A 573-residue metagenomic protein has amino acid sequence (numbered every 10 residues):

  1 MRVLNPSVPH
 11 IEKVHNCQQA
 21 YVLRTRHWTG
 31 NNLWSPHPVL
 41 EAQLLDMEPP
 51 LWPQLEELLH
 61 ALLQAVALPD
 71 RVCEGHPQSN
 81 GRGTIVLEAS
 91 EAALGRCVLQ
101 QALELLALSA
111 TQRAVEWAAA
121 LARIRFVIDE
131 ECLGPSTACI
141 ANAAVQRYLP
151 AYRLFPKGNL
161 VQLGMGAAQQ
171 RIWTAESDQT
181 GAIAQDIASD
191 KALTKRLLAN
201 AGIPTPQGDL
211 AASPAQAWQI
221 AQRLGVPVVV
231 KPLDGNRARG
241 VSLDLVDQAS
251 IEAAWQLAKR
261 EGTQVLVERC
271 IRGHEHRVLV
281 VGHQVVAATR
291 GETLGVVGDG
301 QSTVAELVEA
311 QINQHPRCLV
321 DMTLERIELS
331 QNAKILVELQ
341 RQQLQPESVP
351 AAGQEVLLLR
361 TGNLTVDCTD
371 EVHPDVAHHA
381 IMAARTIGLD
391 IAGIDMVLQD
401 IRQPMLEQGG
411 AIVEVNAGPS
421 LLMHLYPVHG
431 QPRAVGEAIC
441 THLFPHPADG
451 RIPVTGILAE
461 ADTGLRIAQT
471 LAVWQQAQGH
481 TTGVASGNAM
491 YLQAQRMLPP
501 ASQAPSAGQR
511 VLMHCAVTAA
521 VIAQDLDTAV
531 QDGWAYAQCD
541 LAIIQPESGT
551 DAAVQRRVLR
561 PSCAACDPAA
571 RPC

Functional and structural regions predicted by a protein language model:
M1-Q146, Q284, E292-D299, T303-E306 (+1 more regions): ATP-dependent carboxylate activation and anion-phosphoryl transfer catalytic cores that bind Mg-ATP to form
R2, A20, Q169-I327, P374-A377 (+1 more regions): Active-site nucleotide/adenylate-binding loops and adjacent lid/helix of ATP-dependent enzymes
V86-R223, N236: Conserved N-proximal alpha/beta basic substrate-recognition cap immediately N-terminal to, or forming the N-lobe
L210-A217, Q399, P505, L526-A529: Short acidic loop-to-helix transition motifs that present clustered carboxylates
G262, L389, A516-A519: Short, high-confidence coil segments that cap the C-terminus of an alpha-helix and link into the following beta-strand
L307-L364: Extended, charge-rich helix/loop segments that form flexible, surface "patches" used to engage negatively charged
P453-Q475: Glycine-rich phosphate-binding P-loop
A472-C573: ATP-dependent carboxylate-amine ligase catalytic core
